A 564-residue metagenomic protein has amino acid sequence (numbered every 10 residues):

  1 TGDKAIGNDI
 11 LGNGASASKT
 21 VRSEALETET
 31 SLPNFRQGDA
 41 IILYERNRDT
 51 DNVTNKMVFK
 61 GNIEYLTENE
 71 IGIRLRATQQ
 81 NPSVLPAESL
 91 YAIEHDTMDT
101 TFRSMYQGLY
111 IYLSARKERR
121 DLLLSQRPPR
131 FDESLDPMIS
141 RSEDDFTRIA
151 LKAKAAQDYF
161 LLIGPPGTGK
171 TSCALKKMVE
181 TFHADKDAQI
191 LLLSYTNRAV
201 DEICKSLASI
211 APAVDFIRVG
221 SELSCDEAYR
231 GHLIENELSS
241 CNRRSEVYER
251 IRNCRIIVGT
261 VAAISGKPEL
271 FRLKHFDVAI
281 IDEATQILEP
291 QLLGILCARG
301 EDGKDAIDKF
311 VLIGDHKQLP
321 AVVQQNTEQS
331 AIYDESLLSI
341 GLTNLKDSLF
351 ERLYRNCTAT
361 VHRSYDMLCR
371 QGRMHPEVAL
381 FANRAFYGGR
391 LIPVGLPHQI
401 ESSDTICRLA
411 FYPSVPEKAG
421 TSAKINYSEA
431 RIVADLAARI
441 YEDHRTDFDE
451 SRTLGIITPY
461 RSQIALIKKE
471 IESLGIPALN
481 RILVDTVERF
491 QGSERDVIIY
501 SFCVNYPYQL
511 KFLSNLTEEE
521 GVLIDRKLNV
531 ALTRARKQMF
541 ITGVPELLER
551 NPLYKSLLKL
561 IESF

Functional and structural regions predicted by a protein language model:
T1-D49, I425-Y427, R431, A437 (+1 more regions): Accessory interdomain/linker segments of ATP-dependent helicases and helicase-like nucleic-acid enzymes that mediate
E29-L151, A155, A208, A213 (+6 more regions): Pre-ATPase regulatory/linker segments immediately N-terminal to the P-loop/RecA-like helicase/translocase core
N34-R36, I42-Y44, N62-E64, G72-R74 (+10 more regions): Beta-strand cores of modular interaction/reader domains in eukaryotic scaffold and signaling proteins, especially PDZ
V84, L135, V179, D187-A279 (+3 more regions): Conserved P-loop NTPase motor core of helicases/translocases
A156-L162, D187-A188: Pre-Walker A (Motif I) flank of P-loop NTPase domains
F160-I163, G169-K176, E202: Phosphate-binding Walker
T171-D185, S206-A208, A298: Walker A/P-loop NTP-binding motif
A184-A188, T196-R198, A262-I264, L270 (+1 more regions): Conserved helicase motor core of SF1/SF2 NTP-dependent helicases
